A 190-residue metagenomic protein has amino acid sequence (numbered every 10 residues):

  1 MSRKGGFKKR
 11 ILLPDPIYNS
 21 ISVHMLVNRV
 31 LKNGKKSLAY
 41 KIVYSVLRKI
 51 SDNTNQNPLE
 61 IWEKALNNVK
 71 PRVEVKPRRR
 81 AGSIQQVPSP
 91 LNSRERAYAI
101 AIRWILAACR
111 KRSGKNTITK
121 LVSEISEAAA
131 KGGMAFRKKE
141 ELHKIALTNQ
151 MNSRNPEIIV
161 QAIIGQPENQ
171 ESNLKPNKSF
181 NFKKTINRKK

Functional and structural regions predicted by a protein language model:
M1-N33, S37-Y40, Y44-K190: Strongly charged
